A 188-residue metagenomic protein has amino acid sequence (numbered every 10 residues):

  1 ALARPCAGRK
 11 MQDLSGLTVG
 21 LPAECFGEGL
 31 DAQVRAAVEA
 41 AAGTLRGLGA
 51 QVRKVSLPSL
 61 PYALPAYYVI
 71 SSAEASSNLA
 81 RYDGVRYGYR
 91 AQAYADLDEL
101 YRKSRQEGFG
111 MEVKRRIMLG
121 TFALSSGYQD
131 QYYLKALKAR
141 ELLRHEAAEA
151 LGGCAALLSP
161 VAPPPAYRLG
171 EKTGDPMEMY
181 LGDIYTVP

Functional and structural regions predicted by a protein language model:
A1-A37, A41, D98-K103: A short helix-breaking turn/cap at a secondary-structure junction
A1-R4, E28-P58, A80, G88-A91: Acidic-enriched catalytic cores of C-N bond-cleaving enzymes acting on peptides and small amides
M11-L14, G20, L60, F109-M111 (+1 more regions): Solvent-exposed alpha-helices and their adjacent loops that cap or buttress functional pockets in soluble metabolic
L17-T18, P22-C25, V55-Y68, L97 (+1 more regions): Flexible, acidic loop-helix segments that line cofactor/substrate-binding pockets
F26-L30, P61-A63, S125-S126, P165-R168: Flexible loop/turn segments at secondary-structure boundaries
G29-Q33, A66, P176-M179: Residue-level marker of alpha-helix boundaries and capping positions
R35-E39, P61, L137, E141: An alpha-helix initiation/capping motif
T44-G47, Q51-V52, S71, S77 (+2 more regions): Glycine-rich, small-residue loops and helix-cap segments that act as flexible hinges at active-site edges
